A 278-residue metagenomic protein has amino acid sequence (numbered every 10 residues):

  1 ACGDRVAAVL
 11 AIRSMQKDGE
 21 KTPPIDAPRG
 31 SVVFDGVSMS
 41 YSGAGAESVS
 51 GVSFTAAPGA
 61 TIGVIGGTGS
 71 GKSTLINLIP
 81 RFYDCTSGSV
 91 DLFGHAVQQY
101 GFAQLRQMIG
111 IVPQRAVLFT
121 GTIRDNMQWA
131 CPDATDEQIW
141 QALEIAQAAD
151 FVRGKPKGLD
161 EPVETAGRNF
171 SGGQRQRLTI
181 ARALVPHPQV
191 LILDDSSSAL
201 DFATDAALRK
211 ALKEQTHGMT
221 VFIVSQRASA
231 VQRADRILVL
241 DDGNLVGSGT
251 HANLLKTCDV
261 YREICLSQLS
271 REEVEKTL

Functional and structural regions predicted by a protein language model:
A1-V9: Cytosolic ends of transmembrane helices, especially the final helix of ABC transmembrane type-1 domains
A8, M15, Q128: Conserved E/DxxT/N motif and adjacent residues on the DHp alpha2 helix of HisKA-family sensor histidine kinases
I12-R13, Y83: Two-component histidine kinase transmitter core
D18-L278: ABC-type nucleotide-binding domain
